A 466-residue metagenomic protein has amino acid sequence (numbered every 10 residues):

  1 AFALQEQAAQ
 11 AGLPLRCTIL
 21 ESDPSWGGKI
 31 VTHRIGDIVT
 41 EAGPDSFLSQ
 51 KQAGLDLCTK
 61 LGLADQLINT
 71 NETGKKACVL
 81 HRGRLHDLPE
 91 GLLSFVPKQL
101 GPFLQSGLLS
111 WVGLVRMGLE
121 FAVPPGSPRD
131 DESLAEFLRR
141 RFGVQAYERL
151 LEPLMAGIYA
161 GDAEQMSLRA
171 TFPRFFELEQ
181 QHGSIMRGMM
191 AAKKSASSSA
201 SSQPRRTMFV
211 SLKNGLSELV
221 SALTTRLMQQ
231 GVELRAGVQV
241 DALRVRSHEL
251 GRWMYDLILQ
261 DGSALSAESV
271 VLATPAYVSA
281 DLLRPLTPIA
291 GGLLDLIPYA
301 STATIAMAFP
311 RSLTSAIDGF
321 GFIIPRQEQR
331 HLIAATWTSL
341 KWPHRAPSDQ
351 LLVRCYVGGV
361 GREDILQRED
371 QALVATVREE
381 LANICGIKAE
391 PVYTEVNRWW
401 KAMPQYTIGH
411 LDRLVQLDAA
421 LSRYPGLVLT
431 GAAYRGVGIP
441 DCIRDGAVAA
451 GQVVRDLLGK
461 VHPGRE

Functional and structural regions predicted by a protein language model:
F2-Q10, T32, T225, R284 (+5 more regions): Short, well-ordered alpha-helices that flank and scaffold nucleotide-derived cofactor binding pockets
Q5-I35: Glycine-rich FAD pyrophosphate-binding loop
L15-C17, V270, P391-T394: Hydrophobic anchor at the start of a short beta-strand that flanks the dinucleotide cofactor-binding loop
H33-E41, P288, L411: Short glycine/proline- and charge-enriched loop/turn segments that cap or connect secondary-structure elements
G36-P125: Dinucleotide-binding Rossmann-like beta1-alpha1 core, especially the glycine-rich loop that anchors the ADP
K76, V96, L100, G113-A242 (+3 more regions): Active-site/ligand-binding neighborhood in enzyme catalytic cores
P89-E90, V96, A316-G319, I333-E466: Conserved flavin/dinucleotide-binding core of flavoenzymes
A236-V353, V360-Q367, Q371, E379-I384 (+1 more regions): Mid-domain catalytic core of redox enzymes that form a hydrophobic substrate pocket/lid adjacent to a catalytic redox
